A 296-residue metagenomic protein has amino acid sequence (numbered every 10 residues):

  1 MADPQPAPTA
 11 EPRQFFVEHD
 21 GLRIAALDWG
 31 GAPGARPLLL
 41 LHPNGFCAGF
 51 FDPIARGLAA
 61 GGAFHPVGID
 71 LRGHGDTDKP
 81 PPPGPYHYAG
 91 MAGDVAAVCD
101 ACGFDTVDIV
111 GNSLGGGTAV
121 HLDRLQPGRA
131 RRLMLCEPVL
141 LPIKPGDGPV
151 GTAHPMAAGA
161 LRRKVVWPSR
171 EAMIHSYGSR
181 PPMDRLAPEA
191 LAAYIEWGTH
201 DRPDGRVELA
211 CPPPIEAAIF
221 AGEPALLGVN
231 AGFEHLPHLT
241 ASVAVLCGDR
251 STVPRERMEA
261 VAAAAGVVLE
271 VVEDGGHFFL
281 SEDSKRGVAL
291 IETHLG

Functional and structural regions predicted by a protein language model:
M1-L38, A60-F64, F104-D105, E292-G296: Alpha/beta-hydrolase fold catalytic core
A25-K79: Conserved HGGG/HGGXW glycine-rich cap/lid loop of the alpha/beta-hydrolase fold
P53, V67-V110, L114, A289: Active-site loop/oxyanion-hole signature of alpha/beta-hydrolase fold enzymes
D105-P149: Conserved hydrolase catalytic core segment
K164-G222: Conserved alpha/beta-hydrolase catalytic His-Asp/Glu region
T199-A262: Conserved serine/cysteine hydrolase catalytic core
A264-H277: Catalytic histidine neighborhood in serine/cysteine hydrolases with alpha/beta-hydrolase-type architecture
G275-S284, V288: Catalytic histidine-centered segment of alpha/beta-hydrolase-like enzymes
